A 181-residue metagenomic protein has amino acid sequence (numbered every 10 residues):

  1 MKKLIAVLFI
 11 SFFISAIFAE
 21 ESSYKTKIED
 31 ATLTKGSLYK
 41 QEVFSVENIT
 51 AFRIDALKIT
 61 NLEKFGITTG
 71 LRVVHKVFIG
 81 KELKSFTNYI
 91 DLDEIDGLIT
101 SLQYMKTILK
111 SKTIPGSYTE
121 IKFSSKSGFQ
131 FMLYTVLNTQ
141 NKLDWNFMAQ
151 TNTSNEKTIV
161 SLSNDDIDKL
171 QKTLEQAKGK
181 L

Functional and structural regions predicted by a protein language model:
L4-S15: Sec-dependent N-terminal signal peptides
I17-L181: Positively charged, low-complexity terminal tracts and the immediately adjacent first secondary-structure elements
